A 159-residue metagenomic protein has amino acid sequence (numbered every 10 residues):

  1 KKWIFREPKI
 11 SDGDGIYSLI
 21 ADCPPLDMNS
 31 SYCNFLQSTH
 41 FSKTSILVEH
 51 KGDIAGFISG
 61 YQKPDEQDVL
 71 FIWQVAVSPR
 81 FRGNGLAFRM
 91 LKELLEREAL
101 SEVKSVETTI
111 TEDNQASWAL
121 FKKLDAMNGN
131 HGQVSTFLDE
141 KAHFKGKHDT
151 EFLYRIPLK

Functional and structural regions predicted by a protein language model:
K1-N29: Short amphipathic alpha-helix that is part of the acyltransferase structural core
S18-D68, W73, S78: Acetyl-CoA-dependent GNAT
Q74-R82, I110-E112: A short, internal acetyl-CoA/4′-phosphopantetheine-binding micro-motif in the GNAT/acyltransferase core
V77, G83-E96, A119: Conserved acetyl-CoA-binding loop-helix of GNAT-fold acetyltransferases
F88, E112-S135: Conserved active-site alpha-helix within GNAT-family acetyltransferase domains
E98-E112: Conserved GNAT acetyl-CoA-binding A-motif
V134-K159: C-terminal "cap" of GNAT-fold acetyltransferases
